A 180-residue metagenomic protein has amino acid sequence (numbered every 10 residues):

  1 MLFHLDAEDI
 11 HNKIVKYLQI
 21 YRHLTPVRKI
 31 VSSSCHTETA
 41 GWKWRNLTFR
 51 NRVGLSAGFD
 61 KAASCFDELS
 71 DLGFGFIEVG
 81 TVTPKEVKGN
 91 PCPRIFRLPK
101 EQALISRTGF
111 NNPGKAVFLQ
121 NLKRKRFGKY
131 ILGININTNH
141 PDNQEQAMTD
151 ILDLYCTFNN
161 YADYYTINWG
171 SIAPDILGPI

Functional and structural regions predicted by a protein language model:
M1-W42, A103-N111, K115: An N-cap/entry alpha-helix motif that binds or orients negatively charged groups
D6, G89-C92, G178-P179: Short secondary-structure transition/capping segments
V27-L55, V117-K123, G128: N-terminal amphipathic alpha-helix/helix-capping segment at the start of soluble metabolic enzymes
A40-K43, S64, L152-D153: A generic local structural motif
F49, A57-D60, S70, N111-F127 (+1 more regions): Conserved alpha/beta-domain cores
F49, G54, G58, C65-P84: Active-site cofactor/substrate anionic-group-binding motifs, chiefly glycine- and Lys/Arg-rich phosphate-binding loops
C65-L69, V87-R94, Q144-A147: Short, conserved acidic/polar surface loops in the N-terminal third of protein domains
G80-Y130: A gly/proline- and charged-residue-enriched helix-loop-helix capping module
